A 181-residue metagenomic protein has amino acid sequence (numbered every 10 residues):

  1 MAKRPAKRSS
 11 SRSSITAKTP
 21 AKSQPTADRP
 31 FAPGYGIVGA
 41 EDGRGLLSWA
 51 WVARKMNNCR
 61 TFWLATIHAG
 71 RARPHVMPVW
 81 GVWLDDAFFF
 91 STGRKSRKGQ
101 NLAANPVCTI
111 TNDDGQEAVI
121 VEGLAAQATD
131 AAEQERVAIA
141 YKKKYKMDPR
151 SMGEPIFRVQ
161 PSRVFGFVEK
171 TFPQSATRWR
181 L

Functional and structural regions predicted by a protein language model:
A2-L47, E117-L181: Charged, gly/pro-rich active-site loop segments
I37-W63: Short, basic/aromatic recognition patches
S48-W51, H75-M77, K95, K144: A generic local structural motif
W49, W63, W80-W83, F167 (+1 more regions): Tryptophan-centered motif/residue detector
W51, W63-R71, I110, K144-G153: Short helix-to-loop capping/linker segments positioned immediately adjacent to catalytic or ligand/cofactor-binding
M56-N57, A103-A104, K142: Alpha-helix boundary recognition
C59-R94, Q100-L102, C108-N112, I120-E122: Short beta-strand segments
R60-T61, V107, K146, V164: Generic structural signal for secondary-structure transition and capping sites
